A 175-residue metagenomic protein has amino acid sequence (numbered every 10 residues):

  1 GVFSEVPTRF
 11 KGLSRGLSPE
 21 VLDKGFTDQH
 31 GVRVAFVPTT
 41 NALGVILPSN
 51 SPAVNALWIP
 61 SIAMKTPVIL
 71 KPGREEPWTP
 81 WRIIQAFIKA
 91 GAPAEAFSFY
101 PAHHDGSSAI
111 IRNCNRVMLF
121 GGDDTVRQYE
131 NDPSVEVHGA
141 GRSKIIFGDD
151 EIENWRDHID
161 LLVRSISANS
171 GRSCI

Functional and structural regions predicted by a protein language model:
S4-A90: Conserved small-residue-rich beta-alpha loop and adjacent elements that most often cradle the phosphate/pyrophosphate
D28, S51-V54, P101-G106, D124: Short acidic loop-to-helix transition motifs that present clustered carboxylates
V32-R33, F97-N115: A structured beta-alpha segment of the ubiquitous adenosine-cofactor-binding alpha/beta core
I46, S61-M64, I69-G73, Y100-A102 (+3 more regions): Generic beta-strand/beta-sheet core signal
E76, P80-I84, S107, W155 (+1 more regions): Amphipathic alpha-helical segments in well-structured domains
W78, I84-F87, S98, A102-D105 (+1 more regions): Acidic, glycine-rich loop-and-beta core segments that form the ion-binding/anion-interacting portion of active sites
A86-A96, C114-R116, G122-I175: ALDH superfamily catalytic-core signature
